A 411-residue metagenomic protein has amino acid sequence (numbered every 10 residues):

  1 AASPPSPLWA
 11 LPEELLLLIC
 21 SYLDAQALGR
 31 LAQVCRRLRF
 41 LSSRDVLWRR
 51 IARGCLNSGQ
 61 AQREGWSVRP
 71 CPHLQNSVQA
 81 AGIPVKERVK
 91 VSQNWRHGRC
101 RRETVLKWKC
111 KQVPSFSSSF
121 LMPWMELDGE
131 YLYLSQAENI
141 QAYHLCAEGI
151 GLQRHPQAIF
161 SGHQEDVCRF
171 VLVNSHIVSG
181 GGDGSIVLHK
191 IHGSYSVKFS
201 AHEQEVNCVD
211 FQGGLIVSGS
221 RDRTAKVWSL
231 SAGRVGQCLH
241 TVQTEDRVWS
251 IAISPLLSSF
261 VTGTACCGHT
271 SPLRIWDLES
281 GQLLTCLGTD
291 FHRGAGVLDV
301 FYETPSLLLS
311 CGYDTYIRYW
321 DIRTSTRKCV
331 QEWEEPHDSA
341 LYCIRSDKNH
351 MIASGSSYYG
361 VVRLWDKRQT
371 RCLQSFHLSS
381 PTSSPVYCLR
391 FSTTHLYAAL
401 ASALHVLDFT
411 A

Functional and structural regions predicted by a protein language model:
A1-W9, E13-E14, L18-S21, Q26-A27 (+3 more regions): Intrinsically disordered, low-complexity acidic/Ser/Thr/Pro-rich linker and tail segments in large eukaryotic scaffolds
L28, G129-Y133, N174-V178, Y195-V197 (+8 more regions): Structural hallmark of WD40 beta-propellers
V113-F116, Q157-G162, S196-A201, C238-Q243 (+3 more regions): Short C-terminal beta-strands that terminate individual repeats in beta-propeller domains, predominantly WD40 blades
S119-M125, Q164-V171, Q204-D210, E245-S254 (+3 more regions): Canonical WD40 repeat/beta-propeller blade segments in eukaryotic WD-repeat proteins
Q136-A137, G180-D183, G219-D222, G263-T270 (+3 more regions): Conserved strand-to-loop turn within each blade of WD40 beta-propeller repeats
I140-C146, I186-K190, V209, A225-L230 (+4 more regions): WD40-repeat beta-propellers
E148, G193-S194, G233-G236, G281 (+2 more regions): Short coil/turn linkers that define WD40 beta-propeller blade boundaries
V386-A411: Blade-level signature of beta-propeller repeat domains, shared across WD40, Kelch, NHL, RCC1 and BNR/Asp-box propellers
